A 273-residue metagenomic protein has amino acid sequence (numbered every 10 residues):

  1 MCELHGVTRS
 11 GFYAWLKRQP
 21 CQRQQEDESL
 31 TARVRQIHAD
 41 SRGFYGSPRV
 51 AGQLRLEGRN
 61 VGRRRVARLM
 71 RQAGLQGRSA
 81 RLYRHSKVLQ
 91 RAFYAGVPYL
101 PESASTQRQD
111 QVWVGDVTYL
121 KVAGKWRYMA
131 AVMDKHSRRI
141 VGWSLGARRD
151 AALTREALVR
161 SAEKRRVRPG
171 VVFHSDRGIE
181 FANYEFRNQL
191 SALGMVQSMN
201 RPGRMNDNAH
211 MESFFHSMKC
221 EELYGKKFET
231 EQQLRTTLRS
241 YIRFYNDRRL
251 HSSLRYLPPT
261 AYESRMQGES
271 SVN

Functional and structural regions predicted by a protein language model:
M1-N273: Charged DNA-binding/catalytic regions of mobile-element recombinases
